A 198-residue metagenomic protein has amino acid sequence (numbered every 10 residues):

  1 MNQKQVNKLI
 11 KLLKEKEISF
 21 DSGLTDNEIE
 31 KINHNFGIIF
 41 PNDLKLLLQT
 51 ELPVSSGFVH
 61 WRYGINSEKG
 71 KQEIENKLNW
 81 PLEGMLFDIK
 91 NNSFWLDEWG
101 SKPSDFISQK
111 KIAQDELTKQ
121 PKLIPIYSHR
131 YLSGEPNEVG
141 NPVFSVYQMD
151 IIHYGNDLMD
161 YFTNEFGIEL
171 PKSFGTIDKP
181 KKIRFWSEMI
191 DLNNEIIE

Functional and structural regions predicted by a protein language model:
M1-L117, I124, S128: A surface-exposed partner-binding patch
S108-I112, G134-P142: A short secondary-structure junction signal
Q120-K122, G140: Residues that flank catalytic or metal-binding motifs in active/ligand-binding sites
H129-S133: Extended serine/threonine-enriched, polar tracts that run as long, contiguous segments within proteins
N137-E195: Glycine-rich, aromatic-bearing surface loops/beta-hairpins
